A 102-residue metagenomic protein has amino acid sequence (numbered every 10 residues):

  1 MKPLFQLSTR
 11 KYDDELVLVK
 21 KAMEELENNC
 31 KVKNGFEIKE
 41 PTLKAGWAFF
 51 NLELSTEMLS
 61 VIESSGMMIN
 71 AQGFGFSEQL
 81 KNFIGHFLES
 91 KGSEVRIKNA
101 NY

Functional and structural regions predicted by a protein language model:
M1-E25: Short, extreme N-terminal segment that most often corresponds to the first beta-strand
K2-S8, N51-E53, E94-R96: Ser/Thr- (and often Asn-) enriched beta-sheet segments in non-cytosolic proteins
R10-Y12, S55-L59, A100: Generic structural motif
V17-E25, S60-F83: Extended Gly/Ser/Thr-rich low-complexity repeat segments, especially those forming or decorating extracellular
V17-E40: Short, flexible N-terminal segments of the mature chain
N29-K33, S65-M68, H86, S90 (+1 more regions): Surface-exposed polar/charged interaction patches
V32-G75: Short, intrinsically disordered low-complexity segments
G75-Y102: Amphipathic alpha-helical binding modules
